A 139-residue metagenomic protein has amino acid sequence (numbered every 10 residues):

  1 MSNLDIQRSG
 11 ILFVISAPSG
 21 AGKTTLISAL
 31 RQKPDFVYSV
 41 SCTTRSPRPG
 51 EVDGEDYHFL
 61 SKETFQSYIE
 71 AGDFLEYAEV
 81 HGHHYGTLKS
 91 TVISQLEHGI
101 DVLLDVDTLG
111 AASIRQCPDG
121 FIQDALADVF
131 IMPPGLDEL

Functional and structural regions predicted by a protein language model:
M1-L12: Extreme N-terminal, non-catalytic leader segments that precede Walker-type/kinase nucleotide-binding cores
S9, P49-D53, L96-E97, I122-D124: Short glycine-enriched loop/turn motifs at secondary-structure junctions
G10-V14, D101-L103: Residue-level preference for the first positions of well-ordered beta-strands
A17, G22: Conserved glycine(s) of the Walker
T24-D73: N-terminal phosphate/diphosphate-binding loop that engages ATP/GTP or pyrophosphate donors across diverse enzyme folds
T64-Q66, E70-D73, T87-L139: ATP-dependent NMP and nucleoside kinases share a basic, alpha-helical "lid"
L75-H81: Flexible beta-alpha connector loops of hexameric P-loop NTPases
